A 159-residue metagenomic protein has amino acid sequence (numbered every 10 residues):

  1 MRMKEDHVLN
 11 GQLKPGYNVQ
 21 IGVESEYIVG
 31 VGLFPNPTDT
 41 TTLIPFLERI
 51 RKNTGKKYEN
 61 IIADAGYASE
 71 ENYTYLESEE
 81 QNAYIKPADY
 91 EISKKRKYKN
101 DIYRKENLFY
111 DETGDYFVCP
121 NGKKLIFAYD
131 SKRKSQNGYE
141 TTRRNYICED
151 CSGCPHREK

Functional and structural regions predicted by a protein language model:
M1-K159: Anion-binding and metal-coordination hotspots
